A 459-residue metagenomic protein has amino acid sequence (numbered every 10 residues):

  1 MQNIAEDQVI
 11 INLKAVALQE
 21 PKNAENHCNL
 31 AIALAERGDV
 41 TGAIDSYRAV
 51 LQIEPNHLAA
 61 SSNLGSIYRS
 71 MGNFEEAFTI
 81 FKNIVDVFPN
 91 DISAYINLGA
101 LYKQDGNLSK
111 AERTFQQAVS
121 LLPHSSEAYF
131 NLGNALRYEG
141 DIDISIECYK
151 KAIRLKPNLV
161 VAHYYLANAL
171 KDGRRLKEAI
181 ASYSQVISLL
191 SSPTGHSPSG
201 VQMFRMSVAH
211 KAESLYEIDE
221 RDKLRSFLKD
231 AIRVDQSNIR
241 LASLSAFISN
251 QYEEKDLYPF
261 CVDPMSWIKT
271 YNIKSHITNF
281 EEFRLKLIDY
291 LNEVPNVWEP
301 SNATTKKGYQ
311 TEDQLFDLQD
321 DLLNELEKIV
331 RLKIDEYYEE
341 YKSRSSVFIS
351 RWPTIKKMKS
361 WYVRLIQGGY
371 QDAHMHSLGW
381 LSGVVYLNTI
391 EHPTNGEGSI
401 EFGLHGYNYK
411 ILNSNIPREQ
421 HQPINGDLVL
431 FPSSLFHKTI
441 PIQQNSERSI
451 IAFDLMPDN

Functional and structural regions predicted by a protein language model:
N23, H57, D91, S125 (+4 more regions): Residue-level recognition of tetratricopeptide repeat
E25-E36, A59-S70, S93-Q104, E127-Y138 (+3 more regions): Conserved alpha-helical positions within TPR/SEL1-like repeat arrays
E254-W352, Y370: Non-heme Fe(II)/2-oxoglutarate
D320-D321, E325-R331, D335-L430, I440-N459: Catalytic core of non-heme Fe(II) oxygenases with the double-stranded beta-helix
